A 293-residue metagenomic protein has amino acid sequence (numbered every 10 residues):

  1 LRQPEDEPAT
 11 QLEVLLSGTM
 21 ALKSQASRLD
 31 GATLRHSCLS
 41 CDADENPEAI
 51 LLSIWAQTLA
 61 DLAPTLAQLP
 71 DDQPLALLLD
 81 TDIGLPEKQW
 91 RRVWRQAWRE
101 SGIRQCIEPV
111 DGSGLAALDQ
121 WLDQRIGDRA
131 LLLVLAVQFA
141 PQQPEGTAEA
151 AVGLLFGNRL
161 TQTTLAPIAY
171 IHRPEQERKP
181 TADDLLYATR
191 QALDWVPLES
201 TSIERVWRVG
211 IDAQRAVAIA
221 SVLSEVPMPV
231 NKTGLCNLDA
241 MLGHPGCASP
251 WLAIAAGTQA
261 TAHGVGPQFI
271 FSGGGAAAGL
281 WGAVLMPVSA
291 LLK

Functional and structural regions predicted by a protein language model:
L1-L131, A136-G146, V152-K293: Conserved "HGTGT" condensation-loop signature of ketosynthase/thiolase-family condensing enzymes that catalyze
